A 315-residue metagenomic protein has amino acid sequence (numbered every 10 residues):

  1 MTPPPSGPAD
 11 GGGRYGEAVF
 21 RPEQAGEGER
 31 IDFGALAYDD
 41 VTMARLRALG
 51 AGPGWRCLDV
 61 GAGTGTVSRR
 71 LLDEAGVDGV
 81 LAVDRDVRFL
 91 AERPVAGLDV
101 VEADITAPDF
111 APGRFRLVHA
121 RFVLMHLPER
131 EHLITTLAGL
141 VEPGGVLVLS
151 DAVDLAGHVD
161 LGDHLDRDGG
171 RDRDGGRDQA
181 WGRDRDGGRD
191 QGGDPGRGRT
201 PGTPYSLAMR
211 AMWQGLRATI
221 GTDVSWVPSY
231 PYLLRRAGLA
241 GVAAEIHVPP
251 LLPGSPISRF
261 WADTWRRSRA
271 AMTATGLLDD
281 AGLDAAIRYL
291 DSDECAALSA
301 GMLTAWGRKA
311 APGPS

Functional and structural regions predicted by a protein language model:
G13-D39: Class I SAM-dependent methyltransferase Rossmann-like catalytic core, especially the SAM/SAH-binding loop
L36-W55: Conserved alpha-helix/loop element of class I SAM-dependent methyltransferases that forms part of the SAM/SAH-binding
L58-P108: Class I SAM-dependent methyltransferase SAM/SAH-binding core
A107-L117: A short acidic, Gly/Pro-enriched loop at the edge of an enzyme's catalytic core that lines a small-molecule cofactor
R116-E131: A short SAM/SAH-binding and catalytic strip from SAM-dependent methyltransferases
E131-V146: A short glycine-rich, Lys/Arg-flanked "PGG" loop and its adjoining helix->strand segment in the class I
V148-L149, V153-R185, R189-S255: Conserved catalytic/acceptor-binding region of the Class I
P228, G241-S315: Conserved Class I S-adenosyl-L-methionine
